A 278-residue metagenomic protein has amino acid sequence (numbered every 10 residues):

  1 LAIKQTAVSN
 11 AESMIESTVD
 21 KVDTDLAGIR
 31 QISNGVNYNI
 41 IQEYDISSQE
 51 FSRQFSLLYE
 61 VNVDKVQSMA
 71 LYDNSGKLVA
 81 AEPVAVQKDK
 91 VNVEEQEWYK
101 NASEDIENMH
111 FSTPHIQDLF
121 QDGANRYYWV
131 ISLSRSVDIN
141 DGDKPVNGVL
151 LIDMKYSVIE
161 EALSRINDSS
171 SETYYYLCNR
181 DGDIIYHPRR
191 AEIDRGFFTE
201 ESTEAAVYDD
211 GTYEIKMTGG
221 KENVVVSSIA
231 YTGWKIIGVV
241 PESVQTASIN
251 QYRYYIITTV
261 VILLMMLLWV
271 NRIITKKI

Functional and structural regions predicted by a protein language model:
L1-D45: Juxtamembrane extracytoplasmic/periplasmic/luminal helical "stalk" adjacent to the first N-terminal
S33, V66-L71, T173-Y176: Short, hydrophobic-rich beta-strand element in sensory/regulatory alpha-beta domains
N39, N62-K65, V79-M154: Extracytoplasmic/periplasmic ligand-binding sensor regions of membrane-associated signaling proteins
S52-N62, V149-E192: Solvent-exposed, extracytoplasmic
Y72-V84, G182-P188, V225-S227: Amphipathic coiled-coil signal-relay and dimerization helices
K88-E95, V158-L163, R190-A205: A short, polar/charged loop-to-alpha-helix boundary motif
N101-D141, E172-Y174, F197-T232, G238: Membrane-proximal, non-catalytic sensory/regulatory domains of signal-transducing membrane proteins
K235-I237, E242-I278: Cytoplasm-proximal transmembrane signaling helix
